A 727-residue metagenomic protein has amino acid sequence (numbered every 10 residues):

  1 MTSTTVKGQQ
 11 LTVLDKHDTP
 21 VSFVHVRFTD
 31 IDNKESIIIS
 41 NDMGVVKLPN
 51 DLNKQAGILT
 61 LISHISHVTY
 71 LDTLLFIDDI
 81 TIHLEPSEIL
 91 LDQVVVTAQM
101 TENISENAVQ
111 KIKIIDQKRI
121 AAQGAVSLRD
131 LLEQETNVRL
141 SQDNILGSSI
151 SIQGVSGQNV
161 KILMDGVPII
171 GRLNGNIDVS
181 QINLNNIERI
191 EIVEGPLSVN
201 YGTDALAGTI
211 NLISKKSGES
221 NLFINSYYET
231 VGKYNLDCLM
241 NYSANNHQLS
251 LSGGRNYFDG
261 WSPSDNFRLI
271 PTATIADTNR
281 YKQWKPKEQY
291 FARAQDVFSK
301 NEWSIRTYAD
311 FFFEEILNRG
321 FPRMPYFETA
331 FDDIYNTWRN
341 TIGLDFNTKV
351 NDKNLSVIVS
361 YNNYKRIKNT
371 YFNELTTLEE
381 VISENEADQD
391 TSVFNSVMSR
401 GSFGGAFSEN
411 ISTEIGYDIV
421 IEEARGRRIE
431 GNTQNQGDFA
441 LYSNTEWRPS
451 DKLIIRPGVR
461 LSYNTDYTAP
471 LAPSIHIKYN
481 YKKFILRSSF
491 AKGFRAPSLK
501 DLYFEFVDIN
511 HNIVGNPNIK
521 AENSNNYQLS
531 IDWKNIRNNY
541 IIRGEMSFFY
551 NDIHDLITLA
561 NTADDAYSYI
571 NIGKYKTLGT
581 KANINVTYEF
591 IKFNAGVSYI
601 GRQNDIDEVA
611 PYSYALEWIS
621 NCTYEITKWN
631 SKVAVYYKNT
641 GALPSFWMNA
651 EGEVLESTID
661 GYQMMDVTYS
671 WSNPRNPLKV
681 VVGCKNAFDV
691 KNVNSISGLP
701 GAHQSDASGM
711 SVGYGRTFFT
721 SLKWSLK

Functional and structural regions predicted by a protein language model:
L14, R27, S63-H67, I77-A121 (+1 more regions): Short, acidic, small-residue-rich periplasmic hinge/interaction motif at the N-terminus of Gram-negative outer-membrane
L132, I190-I192, I210-L212, S488: Non-catalytic regulatory/gating segments with a bias toward low-complexity or hydrophobic composition
S151, V167-G195: Short acidic/polar hinge/loop motifs at secondary-structure boundaries that mediate gating or recognition
E219, Y227, Y242-I334, A642: Periplasmic-side early beta-strands and strand-to-turn transitions of outer-membrane beta-barrels
F258-S264, H554, G641-F646, W671-K727: C-terminal beta-signal and adjacent terminal beta-strands/loops of Gram-negative outer-membrane beta-barrel proteins
A330-D345, K349, I485, K492-D552 (+4 more regions): Outer-membrane beta-barrel signature, preferentially recognizing the C-terminal barrel domain of Gram-negative
S408-E414, D418-N551: Structural signature of Gram-negative outer-membrane beta-barrels, strongest in the C-terminal barrel of TonB-dependent
S450-K452, I541-I553, I570-M648, K723-S725: Gram-negative outer-membrane beta-barrel transporters
